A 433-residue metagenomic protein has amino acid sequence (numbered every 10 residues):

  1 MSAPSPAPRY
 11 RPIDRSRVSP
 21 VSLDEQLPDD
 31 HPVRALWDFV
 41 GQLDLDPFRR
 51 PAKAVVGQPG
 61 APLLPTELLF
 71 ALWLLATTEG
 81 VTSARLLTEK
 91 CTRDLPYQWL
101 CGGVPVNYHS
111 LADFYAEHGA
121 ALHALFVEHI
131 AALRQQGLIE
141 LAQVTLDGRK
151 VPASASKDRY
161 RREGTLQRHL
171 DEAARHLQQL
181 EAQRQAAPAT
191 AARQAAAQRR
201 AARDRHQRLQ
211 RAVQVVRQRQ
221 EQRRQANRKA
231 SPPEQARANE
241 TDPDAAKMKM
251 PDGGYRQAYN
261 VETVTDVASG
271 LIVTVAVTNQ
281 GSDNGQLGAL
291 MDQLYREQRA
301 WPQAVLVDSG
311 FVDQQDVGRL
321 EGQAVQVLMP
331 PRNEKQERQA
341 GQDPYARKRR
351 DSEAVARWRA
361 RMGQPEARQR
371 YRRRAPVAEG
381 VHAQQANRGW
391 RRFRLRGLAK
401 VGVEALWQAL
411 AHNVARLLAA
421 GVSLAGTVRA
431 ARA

Functional and structural regions predicted by a protein language model:
M1-L23: Short, flexible loop/hinge motifs at secondary-structure junctions
M1-P4, Y10, W73, G80-R93 (+1 more regions): Anion-binding and metal-coordination hotspots
L23-L27, P365-R368: Short, charged, low-complexity loops and linkers
P28-L74, E79: Basic, short loop/linker segments at the boundary and entry of helix-turn-helix/winged-helix-like folds
D46-F48, V55-T66, K90-G103, Y108-S110 (+1 more regions): Helical catalytic core of nucleic-acid polymerases
